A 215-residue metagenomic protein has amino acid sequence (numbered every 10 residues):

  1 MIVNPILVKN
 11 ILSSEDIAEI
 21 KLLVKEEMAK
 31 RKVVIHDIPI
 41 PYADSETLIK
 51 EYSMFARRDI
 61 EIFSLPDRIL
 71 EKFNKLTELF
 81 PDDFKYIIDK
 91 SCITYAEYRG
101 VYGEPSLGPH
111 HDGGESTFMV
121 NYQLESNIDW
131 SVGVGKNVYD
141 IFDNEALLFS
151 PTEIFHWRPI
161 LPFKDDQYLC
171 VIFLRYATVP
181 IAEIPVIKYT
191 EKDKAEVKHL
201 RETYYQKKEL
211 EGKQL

Functional and structural regions predicted by a protein language model:
M1-D83: Non-heme Fe(II)/2-oxoglutarate
M1-V3, V24, D89-C92, Y168: A short, polar/charged loop/turn motif at coil->beta-strand junctions and beta-hairpin connectors
K21, R57-R58, R99, R158 (+2 more regions): Basic side chains
E61-I62, P162, V179, Y205: General helical structural elements
P81-S91: Short helix-interrupting loop/turn segments at helix-coil junctions
S91-C92, Y98-P159, D165-I172, A177-D193: Catalytic core of non-heme Fe(II) oxygenases with the double-stranded beta-helix
D143, E191-L215: Short, cationic low-complexity segments
